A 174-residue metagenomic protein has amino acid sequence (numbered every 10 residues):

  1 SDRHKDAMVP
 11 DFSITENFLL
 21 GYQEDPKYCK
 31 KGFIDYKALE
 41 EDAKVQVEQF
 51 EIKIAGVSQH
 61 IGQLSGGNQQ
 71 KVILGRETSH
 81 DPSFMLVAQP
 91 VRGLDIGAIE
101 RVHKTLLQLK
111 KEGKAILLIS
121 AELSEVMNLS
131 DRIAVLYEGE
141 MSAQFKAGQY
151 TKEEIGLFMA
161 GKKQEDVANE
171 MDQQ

Functional and structural regions predicted by a protein language model:
S1-Q174: Glycine-rich phosphate-binding loops of nucleotide-dependent enzymes
